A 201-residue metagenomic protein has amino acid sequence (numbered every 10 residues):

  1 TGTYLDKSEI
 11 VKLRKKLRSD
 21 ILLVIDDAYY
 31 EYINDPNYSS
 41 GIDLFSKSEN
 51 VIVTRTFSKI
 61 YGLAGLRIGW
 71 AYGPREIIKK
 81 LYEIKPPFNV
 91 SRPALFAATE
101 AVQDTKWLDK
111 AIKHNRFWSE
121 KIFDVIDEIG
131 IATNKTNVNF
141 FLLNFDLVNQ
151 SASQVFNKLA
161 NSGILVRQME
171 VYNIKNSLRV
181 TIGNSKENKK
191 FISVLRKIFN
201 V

Functional and structural regions predicted by a protein language model:
T1-I33: Active-site phosphate-binding strand-loop segment of PLP-dependent enzymes
S8, K15, K158-S162, R167 (+1 more regions): PLP-dependent enzyme catalytic core of the Aspartate aminotransferase-like
E9-K16, D20, S40-K47, K80: Catalytic-core regions built around general acid/base machinery
D26-A28, T54, G69, V180: Structural scaffold positions in well-ordered secondary structure
N50-N134: PLP-dependent aminotransferase class I/II
G65, N137, N173-N176: Short acidic/glycine-enriched loop/turn segments that link adjacent beta-strands
P74, Q103, D146-L147, G183: Residue-level recognition of strand-loop junctions within catalytic nucleotide-signaling folds
R116, E128-S162, L178, I182: Conserved PLP-binding catalytic core of the aspartate aminotransferase-like
